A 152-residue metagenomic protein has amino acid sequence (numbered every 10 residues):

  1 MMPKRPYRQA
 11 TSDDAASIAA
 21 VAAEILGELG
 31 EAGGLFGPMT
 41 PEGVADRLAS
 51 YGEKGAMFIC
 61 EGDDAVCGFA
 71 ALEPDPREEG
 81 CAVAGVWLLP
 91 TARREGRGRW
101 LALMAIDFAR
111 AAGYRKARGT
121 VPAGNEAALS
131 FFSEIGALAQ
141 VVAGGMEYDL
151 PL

Functional and structural regions predicted by a protein language model:
P6, G85-W87, R118-T120, E147-D149: Short aromatic/hydrophobic contact patches that present stacked aromatics for nucleic-acid/ligand binding
P6-A20: A short beta-loop-alpha structural element at the N-terminal edge of CoA-dependent acyl/N-acetyltransferase catalytic
S12, A23-G85, L89-T91, A102: Acetyl-CoA-dependent GNAT
S17, V83, W87, A127: Amphipathic alpha-helical recognition patches that constitute DNA-binding helices
R77, T120-P122, S133-P151: Conserved catalytic-core motifs of GNAT/GCN5-like acyltransferases
R93, G119-L129: Conserved beta-strand-loop-alpha-helix junction that forms the acyl-donor binding cleft
R94-D107, S130-E134: Conserved acetyl-CoA-binding loop-helix of GNAT-fold acetyltransferases
A109-V121: Conserved GNAT acetyl-CoA-binding A-motif
